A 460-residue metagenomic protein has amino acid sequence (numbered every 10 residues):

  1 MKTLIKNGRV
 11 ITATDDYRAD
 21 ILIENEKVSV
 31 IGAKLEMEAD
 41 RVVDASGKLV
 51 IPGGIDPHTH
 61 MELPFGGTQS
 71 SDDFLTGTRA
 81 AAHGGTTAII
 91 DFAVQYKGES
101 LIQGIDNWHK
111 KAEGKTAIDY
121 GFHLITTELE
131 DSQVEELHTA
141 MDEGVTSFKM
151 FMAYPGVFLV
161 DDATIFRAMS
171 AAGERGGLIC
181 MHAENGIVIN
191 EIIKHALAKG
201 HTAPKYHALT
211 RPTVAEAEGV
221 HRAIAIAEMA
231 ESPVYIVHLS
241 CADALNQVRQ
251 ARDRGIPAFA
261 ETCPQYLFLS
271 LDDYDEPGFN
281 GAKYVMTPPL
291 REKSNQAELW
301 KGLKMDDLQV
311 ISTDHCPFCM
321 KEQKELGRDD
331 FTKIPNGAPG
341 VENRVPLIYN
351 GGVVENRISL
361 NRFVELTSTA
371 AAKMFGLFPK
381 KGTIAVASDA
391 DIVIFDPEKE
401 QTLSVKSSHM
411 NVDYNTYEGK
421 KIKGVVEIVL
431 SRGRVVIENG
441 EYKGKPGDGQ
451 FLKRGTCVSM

Functional and structural regions predicted by a protein language model:
M1-L4, R9-P52: Histidine-rich, glycine-flanked metal-binding segment
G8, E26, G47, H58 (+14 more regions): Divalent metal-coordination and catalytic microenvironments
G8, E325-D330, V386-L452: C-terminal cap of metal-dependent C-N hydrolases
A45-K115, S132: Metal-associated gating/positioning segment near the N- to mid-region
G54-G66, M150, C180-E184, T313: Histidine-centered catalytic micro-motifs
I102-I118, F166-M181: Alpha-helix-loop-beta-strand connector modules within alpha/beta enzyme cores
S132-I311, G327: Histidine/acidic residue-rich metal-binding segments in metalloenzymes
T202-E231, K283, M305, Q309-I311 (+1 more regions): His/Asp/Glu-enriched, well-ordered alpha-helical/loop segment that forms or immediately abuts the divalent-metal
